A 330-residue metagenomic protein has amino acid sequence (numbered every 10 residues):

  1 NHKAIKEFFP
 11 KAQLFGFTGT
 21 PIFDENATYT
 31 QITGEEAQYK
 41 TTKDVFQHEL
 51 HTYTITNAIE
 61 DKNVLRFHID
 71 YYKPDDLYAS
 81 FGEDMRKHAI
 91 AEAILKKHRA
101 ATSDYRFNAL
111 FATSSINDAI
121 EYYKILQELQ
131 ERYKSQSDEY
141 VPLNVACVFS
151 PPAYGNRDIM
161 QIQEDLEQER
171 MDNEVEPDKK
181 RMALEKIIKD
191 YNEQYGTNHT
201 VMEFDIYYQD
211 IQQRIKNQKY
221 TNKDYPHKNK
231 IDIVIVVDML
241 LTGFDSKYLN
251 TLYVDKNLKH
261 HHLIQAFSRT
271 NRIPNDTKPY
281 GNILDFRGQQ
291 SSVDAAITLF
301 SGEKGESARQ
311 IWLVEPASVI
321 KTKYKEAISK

Functional and structural regions predicted by a protein language model:
H2-A27, K62: Conserved helicase ATPase motor motifs in RecA-like P-loop NTPase domains
K3-I5, F9, T28-T42, K124-Q130 (+4 more regions): Short secondary-structure boundary/capping segments
F9-Q13, H48-L50, D61-F67, R106 (+5 more regions): Short glycine-/polar-rich loops that comprise or flank the Walker A/P-loop and associated switch/sensor motifs
F23-Q31, A119-E121, Y154-I162, F244-D245 (+3 more regions): Switch/connector loops and helix/strand junctions flanking conserved nucleotide-binding motifs in nucleotide-processing
T30, P274-K330: Long, hydrophobic alpha-helical segments
E36-L110: Conserved interdomain linker/interface between the two RecA-like ATPase lobes of SF2 helicase motors
G82-I233: Conserved C-terminal RecA-like helicase domain
D232-V236, L240-F267, G281-D285: A short beta-strand element within the Helicase C-terminal
